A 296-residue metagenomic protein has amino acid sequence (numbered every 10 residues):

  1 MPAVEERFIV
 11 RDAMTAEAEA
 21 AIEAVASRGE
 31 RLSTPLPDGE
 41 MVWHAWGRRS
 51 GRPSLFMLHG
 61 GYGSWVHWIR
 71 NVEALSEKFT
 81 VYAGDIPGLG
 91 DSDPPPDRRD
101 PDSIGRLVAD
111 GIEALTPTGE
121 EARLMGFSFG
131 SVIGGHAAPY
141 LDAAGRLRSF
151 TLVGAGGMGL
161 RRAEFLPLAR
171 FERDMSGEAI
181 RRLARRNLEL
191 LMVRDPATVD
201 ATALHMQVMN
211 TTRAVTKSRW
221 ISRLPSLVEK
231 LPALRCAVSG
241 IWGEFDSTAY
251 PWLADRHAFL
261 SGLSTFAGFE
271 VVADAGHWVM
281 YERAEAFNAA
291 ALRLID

Functional and structural regions predicted by a protein language model:
M1-L55, E77-F79, T116-E120, G145 (+2 more regions): Alpha/beta-hydrolase fold catalytic core
M41, W65-E73, D91-P94, V132-I133 (+2 more regions): Short N-terminal helix/helix-N-cap motif within the alpha/beta-hydrolase-1
V42-D91: Conserved HGGG/HGGXW glycine-rich cap/lid loop of the alpha/beta-hydrolase fold
A74, S239-A275: Conserved loop-alpha-helix segment in the C-terminal half of the alpha/beta-hydrolase fold that carries the catalytic
Y82-M125, F129, D142, A289: Active-site loop/oxyanion-hole signature of alpha/beta-hydrolase fold enzymes
V132-Y140, R146-E178: Flexible "cap/lid" loop of the alpha/beta hydrolase fold
E178-C236: Conserved alpha/beta-hydrolase catalytic His-Asp/Glu region
A275-A284, N288: Catalytic histidine-centered segment of alpha/beta-hydrolase-like enzymes
